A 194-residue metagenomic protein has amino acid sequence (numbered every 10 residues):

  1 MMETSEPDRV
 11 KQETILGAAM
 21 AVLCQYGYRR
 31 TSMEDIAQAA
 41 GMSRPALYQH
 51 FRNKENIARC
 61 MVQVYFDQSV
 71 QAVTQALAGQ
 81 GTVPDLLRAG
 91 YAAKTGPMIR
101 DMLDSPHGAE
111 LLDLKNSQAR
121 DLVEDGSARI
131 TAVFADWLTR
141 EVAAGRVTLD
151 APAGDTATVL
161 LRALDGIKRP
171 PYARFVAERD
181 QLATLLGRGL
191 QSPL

Functional and structural regions predicted by a protein language model:
M1-V10: N-terminal intrinsically disordered/low-complexity leader segments
D8, A58, V62, F66 (+1 more regions): Amphipathic, non-transmembrane alpha-helical scaffold segments
K11-A19, I36, M61-Y65, S69 (+1 more regions): Generic hydrophobic, amphipathic alpha-helix propensity
T14, V22, Y26-N56, C60: Helix-turn-helix
L16, R88, A92, T131 (+4 more regions): An amphipathic alpha-helix signature
C60, V64, V73-R100, A153-L160: Hydrophobic alpha-helical connector segments
A89-A135, R169: Short secondary-structure transition hinges
S105-D113, R120-E124, V142-L185, L194: Hydrophobic/aromatic-rich alpha-helical bundle segments in the mid-to-C-terminal region
